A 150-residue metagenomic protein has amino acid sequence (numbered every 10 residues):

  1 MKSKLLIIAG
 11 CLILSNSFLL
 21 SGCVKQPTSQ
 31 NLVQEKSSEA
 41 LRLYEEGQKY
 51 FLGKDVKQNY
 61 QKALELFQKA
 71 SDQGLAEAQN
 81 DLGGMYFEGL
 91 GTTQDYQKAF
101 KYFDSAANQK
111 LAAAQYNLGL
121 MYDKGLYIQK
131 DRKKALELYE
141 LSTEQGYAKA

Functional and structural regions predicted by a protein language model:
A9-F18: Bacterial N-terminal signal peptides
L20-G22: C-terminal motif of bacterial Sec signal peptides marking the signal peptidase cleavage site
V24-Q26: Bacterial signal peptide processing site
R42-L52, V56, L66, D81-E88 (+2 more regions): Hydrophobic face of amphipathic alpha-helices that form TPR/SEL1-like repeat modules and related alpha-solenoid
K54-Q58, D72, E88-Q94, N108 (+2 more regions): Short coil/turn and helix-start
